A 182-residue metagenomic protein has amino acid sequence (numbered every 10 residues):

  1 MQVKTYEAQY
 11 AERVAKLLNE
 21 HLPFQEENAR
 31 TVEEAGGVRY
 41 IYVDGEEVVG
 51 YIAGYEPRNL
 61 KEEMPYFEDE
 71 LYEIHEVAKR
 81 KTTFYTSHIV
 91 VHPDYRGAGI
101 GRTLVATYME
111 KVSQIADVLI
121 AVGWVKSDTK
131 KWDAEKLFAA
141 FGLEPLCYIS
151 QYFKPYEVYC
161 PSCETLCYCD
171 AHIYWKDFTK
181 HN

Functional and structural regions predicted by a protein language model:
M1-V14: A short beta-loop-alpha structural element at the N-terminal edge of CoA-dependent acyl/N-acetyltransferase catalytic
N19-N59, L71, H75: Active-site rim helix/loop that mediates acceptor-substrate recognition in acyltransferases
G37-I41, Y51, T83, H88 (+1 more regions): Short hydrophobic/aromatic beta-strand element in the GNAT-like acyltransferase core that lines or flanks the acyl-donor
A53-Y85, Q151-T165: Conserved acyl-donor/pantetheine-binding loop and adjacent beta-alpha core of acyl/acetyltransferases and related
T83-T86, V112-W132: Conserved GNAT acetyl-CoA-binding A-motif
S87, H92, R96, K126: Residue-level recognition of the GNAT/N-acetyltransferase active site
V91, G97-V112: Conserved acetyl-CoA-binding loop-helix of GNAT-fold acetyltransferases
G123-V125, E135, A139-S162: Conserved catalytic-core motifs of GNAT/GCN5-like acyltransferases
